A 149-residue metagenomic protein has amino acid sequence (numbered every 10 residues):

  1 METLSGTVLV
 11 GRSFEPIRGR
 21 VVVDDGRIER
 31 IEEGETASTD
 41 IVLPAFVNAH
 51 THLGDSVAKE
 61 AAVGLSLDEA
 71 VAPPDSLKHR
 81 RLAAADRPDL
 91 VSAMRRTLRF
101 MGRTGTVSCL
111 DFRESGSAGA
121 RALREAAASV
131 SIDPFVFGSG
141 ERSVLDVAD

Functional and structural regions predicted by a protein language model:
M1-E35: N-terminal metal-binding scaffold of metallo-dependent hydrolase/deaminase domains
E15, L53, E60: Metal-dependent phosphodiester-processing active-site neighborhood
V22-R27, A45-F46, D86, T97: Extreme N-terminal leader/targeting regions
E33-L43: Active-site metal-binding motif and surrounding structural segment of the metallo-beta-lactamase
T39, H50, G105: Conserved, mostly hydrophobic/aromatic
P44-S56: Histidine-centered catalytic micro-motifs
S56-S92: Active-site gating loops and adjacent loop-to-helix segments of metal-dependent hydrolytic enzymes
L82-D149: Active-site loop-helix segments enriched in His/Asp/Glu that coordinate and activate a nucleophilic water at divalent
